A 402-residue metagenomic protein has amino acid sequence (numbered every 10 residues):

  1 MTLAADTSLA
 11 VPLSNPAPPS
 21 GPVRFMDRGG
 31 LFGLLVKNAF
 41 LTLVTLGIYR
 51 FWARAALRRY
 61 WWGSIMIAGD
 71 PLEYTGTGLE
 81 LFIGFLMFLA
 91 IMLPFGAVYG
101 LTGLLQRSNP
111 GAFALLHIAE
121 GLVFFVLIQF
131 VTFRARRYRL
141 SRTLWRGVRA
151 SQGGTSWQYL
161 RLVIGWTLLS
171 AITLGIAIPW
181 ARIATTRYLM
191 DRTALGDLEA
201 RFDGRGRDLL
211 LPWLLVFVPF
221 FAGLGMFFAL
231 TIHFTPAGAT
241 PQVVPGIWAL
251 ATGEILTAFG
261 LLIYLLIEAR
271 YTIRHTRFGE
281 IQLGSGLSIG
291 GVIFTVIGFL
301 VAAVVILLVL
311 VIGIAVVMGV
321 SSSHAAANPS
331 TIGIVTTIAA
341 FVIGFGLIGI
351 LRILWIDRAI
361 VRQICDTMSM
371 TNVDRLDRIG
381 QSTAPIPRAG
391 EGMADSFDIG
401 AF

Functional and structural regions predicted by a protein language model:
T2-A5, F95-F124, G223-G260, L307-I353 (+1 more regions): Membrane-helix interface segments in multi-pass membrane proteins
T2-A5, L262-L266, R270-T272, Q282-F402: Intrinsically disordered cytosolic tails
L3-L31, L35-L195, W213: Transmembrane-helix bundle segments that line or gate the permeation/cavity pathway in multi-pass membrane proteins
G33, W52-Y60, I128-L144, A177-D191 (+4 more regions): Juxtamembrane/interface segments at transmembrane-helix termini
W61-P71, T75, R139-W157, R187-L209 (+2 more regions): Juxtamembrane inter-helical linkers in multi-pass membrane proteins
L79-I91, L209-F220, F294-I306: Select subsegments of transmembrane alpha-helices in polytopic membrane proteins, especially boundary-proximal
M92-L105, V148-G154, G175-A184, F220-T235 (+4 more regions): Alpha-helical membrane-embedding segments and immediately adjacent membrane-interface amphipathic helices
R149, L160-R270, F278: Generic multipass alpha-helical transmembrane bundles of integral membrane proteins
